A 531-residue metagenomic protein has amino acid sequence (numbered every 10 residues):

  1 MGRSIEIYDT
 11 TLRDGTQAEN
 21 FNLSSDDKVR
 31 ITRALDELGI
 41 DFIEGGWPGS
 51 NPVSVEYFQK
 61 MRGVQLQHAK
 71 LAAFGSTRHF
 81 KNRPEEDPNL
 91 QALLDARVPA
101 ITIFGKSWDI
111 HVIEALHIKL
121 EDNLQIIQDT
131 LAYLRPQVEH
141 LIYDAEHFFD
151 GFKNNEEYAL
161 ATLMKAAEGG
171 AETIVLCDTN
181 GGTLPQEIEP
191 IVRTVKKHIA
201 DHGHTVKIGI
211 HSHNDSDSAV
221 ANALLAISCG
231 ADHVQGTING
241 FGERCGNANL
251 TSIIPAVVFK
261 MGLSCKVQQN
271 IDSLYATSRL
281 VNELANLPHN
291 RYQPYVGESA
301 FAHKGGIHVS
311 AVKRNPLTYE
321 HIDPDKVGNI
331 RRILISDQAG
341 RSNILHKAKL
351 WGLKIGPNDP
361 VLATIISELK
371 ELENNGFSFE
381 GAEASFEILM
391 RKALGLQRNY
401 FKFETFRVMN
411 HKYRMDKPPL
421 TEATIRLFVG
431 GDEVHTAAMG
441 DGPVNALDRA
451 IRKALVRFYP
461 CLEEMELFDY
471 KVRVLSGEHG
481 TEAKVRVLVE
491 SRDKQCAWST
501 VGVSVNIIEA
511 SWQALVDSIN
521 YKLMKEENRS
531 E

Functional and structural regions predicted by a protein language model:
S4-I5, T11, P255, M261-D432 (+1 more regions): A mid-to-C-terminal "edge-of-domain" accessory segment
I5-I7, D14-I43, F58-L66, H79-I208 (+1 more regions): Alpha/beta enzyme core
L12, W47-P48, G75-R78, G105-W108 (+6 more regions): Short, ordered loop/turn segments at secondary-structure junctions
Q17, R30, F377-W498, G502-I507: Non-catalytic terminal/interface segments that mediate subunit docking, oligomerization, and allosteric communication
Q67-F74: A glycine-rich helix N-cap at a beta->alpha junction
D178-T179, Q235-E243, V258-V267, V327-L334 (+2 more regions): Short beta-alpha connecting loops at secondary-structure transitions that line or flank enzyme active sites
N180-T183, P190-R314, T318-E320: Catalytic alpha/beta core domains of metabolic enzymes, predominantly
C496-E531: Mixed-charge, glycine-accented linear interaction segment located at domain edges/termini
